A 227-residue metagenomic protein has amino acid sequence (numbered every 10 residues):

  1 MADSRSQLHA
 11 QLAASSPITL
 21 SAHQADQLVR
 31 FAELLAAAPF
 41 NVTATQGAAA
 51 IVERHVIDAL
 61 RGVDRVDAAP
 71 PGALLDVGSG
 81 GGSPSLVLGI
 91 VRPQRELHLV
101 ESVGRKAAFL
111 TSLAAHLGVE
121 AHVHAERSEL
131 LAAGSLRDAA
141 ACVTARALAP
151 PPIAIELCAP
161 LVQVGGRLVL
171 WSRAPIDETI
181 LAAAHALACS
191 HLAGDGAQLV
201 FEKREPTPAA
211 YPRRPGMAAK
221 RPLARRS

Functional and structural regions predicted by a protein language model:
M1-L75, R105-V119: Class I SAM-dependent transferase core
A59, L86-G89: Hydrophobic alpha-helical segments in the ANL/AMP-binding
G78-G82: Class I SAM-dependent methyltransferase "Motif I" SAM/SAH-binding loop
S83-S85, R92-S227: S-adenosylmethionine
